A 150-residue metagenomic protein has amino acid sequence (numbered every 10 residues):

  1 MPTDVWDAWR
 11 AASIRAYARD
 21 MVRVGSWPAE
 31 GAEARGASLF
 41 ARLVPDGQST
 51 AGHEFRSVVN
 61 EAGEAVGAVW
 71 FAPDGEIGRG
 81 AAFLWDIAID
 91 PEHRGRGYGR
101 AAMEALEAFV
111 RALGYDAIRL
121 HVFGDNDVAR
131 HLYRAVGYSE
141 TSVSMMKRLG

Functional and structural regions predicted by a protein language model:
T3-E92, F109, E140-L149: Acetyl-CoA-dependent GNAT
W6, G95, A129-R130: Internal amphipathic alpha-helical segments of the cytochrome P450 catalytic fold
L84, G95-R100, V110, Y115: Glycine-rich acyl-CoA binding loop
L84-I87, I118-V122: Conserved hydrophobic beta-strand within the GNAT/NAT acetyltransferase core sheet that lines the active-site cleft
D90-E92, R96, G124-D125: Active-site acidic-Proline motif in GNAT/NAT acetyltransferases
R100, E104, A112, G124-S142 (+1 more regions): Conserved active-site alpha-helix within GNAT-family acetyltransferase domains
